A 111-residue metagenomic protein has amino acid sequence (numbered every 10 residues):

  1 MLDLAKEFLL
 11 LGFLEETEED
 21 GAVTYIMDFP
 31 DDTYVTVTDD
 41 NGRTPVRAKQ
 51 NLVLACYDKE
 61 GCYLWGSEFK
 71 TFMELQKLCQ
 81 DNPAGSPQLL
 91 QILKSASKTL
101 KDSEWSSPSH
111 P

Functional and structural regions predicted by a protein language model:
M1-D32, W105-H110: Negatively charged, low-complexity tracts enriched in Asp/Glu with abundant Ser/Thr
M1-L4, E68-F72, G85-L93: Short amphipathic alpha-helical segments that mediate assembly, nucleic-acid/protein binding, or membrane association
T33-Q80: Intrinsically disordered, low-complexity regulatory segments enriched in Ser/Thr/Pro and charged residues
K77-P111: Acidic, proline/glycine-rich low-complexity IDRs
